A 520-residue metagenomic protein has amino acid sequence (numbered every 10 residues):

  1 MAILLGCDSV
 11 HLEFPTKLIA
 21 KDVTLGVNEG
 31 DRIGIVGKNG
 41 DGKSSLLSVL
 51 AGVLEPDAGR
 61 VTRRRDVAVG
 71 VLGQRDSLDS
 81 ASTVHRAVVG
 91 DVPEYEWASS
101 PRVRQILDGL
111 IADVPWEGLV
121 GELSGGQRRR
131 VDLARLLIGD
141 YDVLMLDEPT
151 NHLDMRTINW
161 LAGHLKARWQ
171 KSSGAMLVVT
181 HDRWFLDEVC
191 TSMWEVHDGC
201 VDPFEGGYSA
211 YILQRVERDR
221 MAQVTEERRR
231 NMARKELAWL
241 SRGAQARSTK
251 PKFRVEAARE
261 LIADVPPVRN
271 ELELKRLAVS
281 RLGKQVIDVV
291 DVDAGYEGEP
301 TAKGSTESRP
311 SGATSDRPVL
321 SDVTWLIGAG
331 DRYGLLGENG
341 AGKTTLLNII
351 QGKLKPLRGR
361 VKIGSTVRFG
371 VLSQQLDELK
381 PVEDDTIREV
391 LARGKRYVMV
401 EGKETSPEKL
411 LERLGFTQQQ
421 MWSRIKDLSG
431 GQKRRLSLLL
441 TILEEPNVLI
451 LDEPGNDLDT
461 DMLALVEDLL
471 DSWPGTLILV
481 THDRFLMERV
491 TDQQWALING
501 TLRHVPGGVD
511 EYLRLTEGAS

Functional and structural regions predicted by a protein language model:
M1-E226, A278-S520: ABC ATP-binding cassette signature C-motif
N28-E29, A244-S248, L261, A329: Short low-complexity stretches enriched in small and charged residues
Y211, M221, T225, N231-M232 (+1 more regions): An intracellular "coupling" helix at the cytosolic face of ABC transporter transmembrane type-1 domains
A222-R234, L240, A244-E256, R514-S520: ABC ATPase nucleotide-binding domains
E236-S241, Q245, E260, E273-V279 (+1 more regions): Alpha-helical coupling/stalk and coiled-coil linker elements that connect catalytic or binding modules and transmit
A238, Q245, A263-P267, R396 (+2 more regions): Generic structural signal for secondary-structure transition and capping sites
S248, E271-L272, V319: Short, highly charged low-complexity linear segments
R254-L272, R332: ABC transporter TMD-NBD coupling linker
